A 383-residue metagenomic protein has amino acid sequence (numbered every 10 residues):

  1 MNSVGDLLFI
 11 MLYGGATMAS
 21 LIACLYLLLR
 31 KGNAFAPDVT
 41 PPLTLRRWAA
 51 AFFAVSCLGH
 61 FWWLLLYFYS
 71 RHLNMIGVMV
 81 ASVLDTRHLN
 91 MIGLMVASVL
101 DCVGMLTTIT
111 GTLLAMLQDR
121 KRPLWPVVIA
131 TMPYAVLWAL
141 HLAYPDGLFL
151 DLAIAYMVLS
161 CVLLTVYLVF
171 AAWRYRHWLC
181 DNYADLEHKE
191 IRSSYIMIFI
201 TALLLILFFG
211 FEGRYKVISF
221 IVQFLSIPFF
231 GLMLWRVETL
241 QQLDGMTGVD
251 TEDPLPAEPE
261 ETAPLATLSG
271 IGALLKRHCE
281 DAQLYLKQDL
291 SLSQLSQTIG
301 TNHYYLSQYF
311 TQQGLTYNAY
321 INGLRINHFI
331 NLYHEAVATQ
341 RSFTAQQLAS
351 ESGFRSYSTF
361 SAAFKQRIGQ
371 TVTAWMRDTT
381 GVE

Functional and structural regions predicted by a protein language model:
M1-A135, D151-L152: N-terminal low-complexity or simple alpha-helical regulatory segments that function as activation/interaction modules
C24-L27, W63, L137-H141, F208-F209 (+1 more regions): Structural signal for membrane-spanning alpha-helices in multi-pass inner-membrane proteins, emphasizing helix cores
G32-F35, F68-H72, L117-R120, L142-D146 (+2 more regions): Transmembrane helix-loop junctions in multipass membrane proteins, especially transporters and channels
G32-T40, L179-A184, A338-Q340: Short helix-coil transition/hinge motifs at the ends and kinks of transmembrane helices, capturing the brief
R47, L114-L140, Y144, I154-M157 (+1 more regions): The cytoplasmic-loop to transmembrane-helix boundary for the fourth helix
T110, P145-A273, H303, F343-G353 (+2 more regions): Alpha-helical bundle regulatory/interaction domains
W235-S352, S358, A363-Q366, T373-E383: Membrane-proximal linker segments that couple transmembrane helices to downstream signaling/catalytic modules
